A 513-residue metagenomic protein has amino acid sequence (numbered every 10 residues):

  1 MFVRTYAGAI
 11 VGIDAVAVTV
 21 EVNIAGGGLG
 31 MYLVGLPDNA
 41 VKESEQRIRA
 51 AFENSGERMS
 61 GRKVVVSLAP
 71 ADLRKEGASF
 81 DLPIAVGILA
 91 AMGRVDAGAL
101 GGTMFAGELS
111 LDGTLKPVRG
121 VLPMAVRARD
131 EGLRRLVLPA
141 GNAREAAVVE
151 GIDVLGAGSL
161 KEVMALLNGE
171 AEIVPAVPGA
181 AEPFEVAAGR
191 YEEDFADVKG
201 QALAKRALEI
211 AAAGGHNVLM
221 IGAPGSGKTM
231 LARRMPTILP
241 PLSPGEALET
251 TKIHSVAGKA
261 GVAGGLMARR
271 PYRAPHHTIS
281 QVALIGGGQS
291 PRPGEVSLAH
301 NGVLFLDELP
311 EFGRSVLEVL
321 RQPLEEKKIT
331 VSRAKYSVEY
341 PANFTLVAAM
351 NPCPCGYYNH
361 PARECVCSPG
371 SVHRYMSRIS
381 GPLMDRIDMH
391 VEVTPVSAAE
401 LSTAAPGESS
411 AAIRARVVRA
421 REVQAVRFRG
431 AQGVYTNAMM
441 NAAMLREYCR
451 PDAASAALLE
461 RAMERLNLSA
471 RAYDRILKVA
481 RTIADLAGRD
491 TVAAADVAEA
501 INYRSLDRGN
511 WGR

Functional and structural regions predicted by a protein language model:
M1-L219, A223, S332, A472-Y473 (+1 more regions): Peripheral, non-AAA+ core regions of ATP-driven protein-machinery
V18-I24, L284, D388-V391: Short beta-strand elements
P37-E45, R58-S60, S67-G77, S290-P291 (+1 more regions): Basic, amphipathic alpha-helical bundle interface domains used for macromolecular binding and assembly
E209, G265-L266, R270-P271, Q281-L304 (+1 more regions): Conserved alpha-helical scaffold flanking the Walker A/P-loop in AAA+ ATPase domains
M220-G261, E326: Walker A/P-loop
G222, G286, E308: The Walker A (P-loop) glycine that initiates the GxxxxGKT/S ATP-binding motif of P-loop NTPases
E246-S280, G287-G288, T394, Y435-A443 (+2 more regions): Conserved inter-motif catalytic segment of the P-loop NTP-binding fold
N301, D307-E308, V319: Walker B catalytic acidic pair
